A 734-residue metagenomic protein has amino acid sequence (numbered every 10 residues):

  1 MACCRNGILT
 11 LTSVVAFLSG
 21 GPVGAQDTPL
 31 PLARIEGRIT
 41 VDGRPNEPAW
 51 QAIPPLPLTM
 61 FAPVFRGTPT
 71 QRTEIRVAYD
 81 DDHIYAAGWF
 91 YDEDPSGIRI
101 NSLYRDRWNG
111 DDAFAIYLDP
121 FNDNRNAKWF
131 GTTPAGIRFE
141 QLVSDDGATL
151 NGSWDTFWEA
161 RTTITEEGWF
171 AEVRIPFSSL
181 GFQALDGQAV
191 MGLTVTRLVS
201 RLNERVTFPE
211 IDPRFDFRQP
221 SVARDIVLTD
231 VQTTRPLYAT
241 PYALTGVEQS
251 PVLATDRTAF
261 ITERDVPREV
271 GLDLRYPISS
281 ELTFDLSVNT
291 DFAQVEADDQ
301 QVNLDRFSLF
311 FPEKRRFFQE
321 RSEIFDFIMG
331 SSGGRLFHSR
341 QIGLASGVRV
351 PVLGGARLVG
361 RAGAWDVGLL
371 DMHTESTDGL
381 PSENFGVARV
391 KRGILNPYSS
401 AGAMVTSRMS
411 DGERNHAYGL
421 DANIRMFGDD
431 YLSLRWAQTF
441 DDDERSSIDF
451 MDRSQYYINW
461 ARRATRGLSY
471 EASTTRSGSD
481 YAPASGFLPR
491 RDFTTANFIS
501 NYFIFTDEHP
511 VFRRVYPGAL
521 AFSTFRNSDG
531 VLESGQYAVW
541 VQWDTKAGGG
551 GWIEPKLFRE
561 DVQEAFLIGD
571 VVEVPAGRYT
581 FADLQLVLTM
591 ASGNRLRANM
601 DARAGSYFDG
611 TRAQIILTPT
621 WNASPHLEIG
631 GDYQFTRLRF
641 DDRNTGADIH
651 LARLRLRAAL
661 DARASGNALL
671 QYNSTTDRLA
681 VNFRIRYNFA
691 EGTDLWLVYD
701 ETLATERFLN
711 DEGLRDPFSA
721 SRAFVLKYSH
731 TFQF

Functional and structural regions predicted by a protein language model:
M1-R5: N-terminal secretory signal peptides that target proteins for export/translocation
I8-S19: Bacterial N-terminal signal peptides
A25-R392, G402: Structural preference for beta-rich elements and adjacent junctions enriched in aromatics
G181-A189, T229-L237, Y276, E281 (+9 more regions): Short loop/turn motifs that connect adjacent beta-strands in outer-membrane beta-barrel proteins
P241, R268-L274, L282, V288 (+8 more regions): Extended, hydrophobic alpha-helical segments in both membrane/secreted and soluble proteins
A259-F260, G271-D273, V288-A293, H373-S376 (+6 more regions): Conserved short loop/turn motifs at secondary-structure junctions
P351, R435-F734: Exposed, low-structure sequence patches enriched in small/polar residues
S376-K391, L395-I458, A464: Beta-propeller domains
